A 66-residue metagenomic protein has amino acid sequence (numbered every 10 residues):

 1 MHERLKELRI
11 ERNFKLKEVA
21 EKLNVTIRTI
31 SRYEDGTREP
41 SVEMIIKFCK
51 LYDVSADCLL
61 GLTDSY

Functional and structural regions predicted by a protein language model:
M1-E11: A short, Lys/Arg-rich alpha-helix, primarily the initiator
I10, E21, K50: Alpha-helical residues within the helix-turn-helix
E11, L60-Y66: Short, charged recognition helix plus adjacent turn of helix-turn-helix-like nucleic-acid-binding domains
F14-R32: Short alpha-helical DNA-recognition segment
N24, E43-C58: DNA major-groove recognition helix of helix-turn-helix/homeodomain DNA-binding modules
T29, E39, C58: Residues in the helix-turn-helix
E34, Y52, T63: DNA major-groove recognition helix of helix-turn-helix
